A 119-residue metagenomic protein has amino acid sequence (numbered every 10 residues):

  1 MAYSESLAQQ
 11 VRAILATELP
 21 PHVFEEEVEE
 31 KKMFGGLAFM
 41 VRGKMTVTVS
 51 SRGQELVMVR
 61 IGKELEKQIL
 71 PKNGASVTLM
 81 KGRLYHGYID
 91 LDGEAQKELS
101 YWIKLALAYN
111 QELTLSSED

Functional and structural regions predicted by a protein language model:
M1-D119: Charge-dense, helix-prone N-terminal extensions
